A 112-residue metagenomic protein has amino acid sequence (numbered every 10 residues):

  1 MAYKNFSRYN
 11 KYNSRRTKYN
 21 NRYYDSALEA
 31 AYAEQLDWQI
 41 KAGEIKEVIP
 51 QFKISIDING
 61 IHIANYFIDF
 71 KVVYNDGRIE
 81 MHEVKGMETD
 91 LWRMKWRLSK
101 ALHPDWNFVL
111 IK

Functional and structural regions predicted by a protein language model:
M1-K112: Electrostatic, structured charged patches in enzyme active sites and in nucleic-acid/phosphate-binding
